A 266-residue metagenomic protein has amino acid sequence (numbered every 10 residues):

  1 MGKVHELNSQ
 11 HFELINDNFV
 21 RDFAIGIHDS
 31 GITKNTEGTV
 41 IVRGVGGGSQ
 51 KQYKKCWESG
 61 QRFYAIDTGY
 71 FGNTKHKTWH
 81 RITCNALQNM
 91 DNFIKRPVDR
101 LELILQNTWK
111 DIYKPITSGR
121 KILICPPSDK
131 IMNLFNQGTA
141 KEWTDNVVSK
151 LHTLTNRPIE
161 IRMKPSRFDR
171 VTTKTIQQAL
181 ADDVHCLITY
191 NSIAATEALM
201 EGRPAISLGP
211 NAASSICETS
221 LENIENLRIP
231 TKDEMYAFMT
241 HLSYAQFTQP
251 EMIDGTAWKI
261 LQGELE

Functional and structural regions predicted by a protein language model:
M1-L14, I41-G47, D67-T68, C125-S128 (+1 more regions): Structural motif
M1-T39, K130-I131, G263-E266: N-terminal pre-catalytic "stem/leader" segment of glycosyltransferase-like enzymes
I15-F23, S49-Q50, G138-L151: Well-ordered, non-membrane alpha-helical segments in soluble/globular domains
N16, K75-G119, L154, S215-E266: Leloir-type glycosyltransferase catalytic cores
N18-K77: Extended catalytic core of nucleotide-activated donor transferases of GT-like folds
G38-T39, K121, H185-C186: Structural motif
T117-F168: Conserved catalytic-core segment of nucleotide-activated headgroup transferases in glycan assembly
H152-A205, P210: Donor nucleotide-activated moiety binding/catalytic core segment of transferases that use nucleotide-activated donors
